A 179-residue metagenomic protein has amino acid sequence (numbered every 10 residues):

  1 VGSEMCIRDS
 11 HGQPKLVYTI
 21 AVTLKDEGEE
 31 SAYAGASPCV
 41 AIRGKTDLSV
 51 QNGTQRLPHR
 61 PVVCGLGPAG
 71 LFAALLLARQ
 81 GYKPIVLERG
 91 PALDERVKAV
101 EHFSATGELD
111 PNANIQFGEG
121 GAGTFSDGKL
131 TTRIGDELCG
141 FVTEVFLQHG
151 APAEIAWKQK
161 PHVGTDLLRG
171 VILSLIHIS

Functional and structural regions predicted by a protein language model:
G2-C6: Short, small-residue-biased leader/transition segments that mark boundaries at the very start of proteins
L16, L77, F125, L168-V171 (+1 more regions): Catalytic cores of nucleotide-enabled group-transfer and carboxylate-activating enzymes in metabolic and assembly-line
A41-H59: A short, basic/flexible loop-to-alpha-helix module at the beginning of a structural domain
R60-V86: N-terminal Rossmann-like FAD-binding beta1-loop-alpha1 element of flavoenzymes
Q80-L109, A113: Glycine-rich FAD pyrophosphate-binding loop
V100-E144, S174: N-terminal glycine-rich dinucleotide-binding loop that anchors FAD/FMN and/or NAD(P) in oxidoreductases
N114-Q116, A151-K160: A short alpha-helix-loop-beta-strand transition element characteristic of N-terminal alpha/beta dinucleotide-binding
Q159-S174: Short beta-strand to alpha-helix junction loop
